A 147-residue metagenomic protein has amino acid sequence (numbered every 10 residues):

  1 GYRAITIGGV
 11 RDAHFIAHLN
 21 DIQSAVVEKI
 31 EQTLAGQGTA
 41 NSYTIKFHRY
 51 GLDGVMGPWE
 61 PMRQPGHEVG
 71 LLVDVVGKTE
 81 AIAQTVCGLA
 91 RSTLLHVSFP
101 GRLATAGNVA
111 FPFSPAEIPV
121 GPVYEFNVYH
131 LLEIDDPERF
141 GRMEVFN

Functional and structural regions predicted by a protein language model:
G1-N147: C-terminal non-catalytic interaction/assembly regions of soluble proteins
